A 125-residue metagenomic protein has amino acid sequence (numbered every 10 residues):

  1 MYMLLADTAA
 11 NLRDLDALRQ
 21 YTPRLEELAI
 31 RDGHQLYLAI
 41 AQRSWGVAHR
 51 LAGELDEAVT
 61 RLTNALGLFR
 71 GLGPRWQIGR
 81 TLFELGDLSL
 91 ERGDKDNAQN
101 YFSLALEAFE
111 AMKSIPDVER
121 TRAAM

Functional and structural regions predicted by a protein language model:
M1-M125: Helix-coil-helix junctions within alpha-helical repeat/solenoid scaffolds
